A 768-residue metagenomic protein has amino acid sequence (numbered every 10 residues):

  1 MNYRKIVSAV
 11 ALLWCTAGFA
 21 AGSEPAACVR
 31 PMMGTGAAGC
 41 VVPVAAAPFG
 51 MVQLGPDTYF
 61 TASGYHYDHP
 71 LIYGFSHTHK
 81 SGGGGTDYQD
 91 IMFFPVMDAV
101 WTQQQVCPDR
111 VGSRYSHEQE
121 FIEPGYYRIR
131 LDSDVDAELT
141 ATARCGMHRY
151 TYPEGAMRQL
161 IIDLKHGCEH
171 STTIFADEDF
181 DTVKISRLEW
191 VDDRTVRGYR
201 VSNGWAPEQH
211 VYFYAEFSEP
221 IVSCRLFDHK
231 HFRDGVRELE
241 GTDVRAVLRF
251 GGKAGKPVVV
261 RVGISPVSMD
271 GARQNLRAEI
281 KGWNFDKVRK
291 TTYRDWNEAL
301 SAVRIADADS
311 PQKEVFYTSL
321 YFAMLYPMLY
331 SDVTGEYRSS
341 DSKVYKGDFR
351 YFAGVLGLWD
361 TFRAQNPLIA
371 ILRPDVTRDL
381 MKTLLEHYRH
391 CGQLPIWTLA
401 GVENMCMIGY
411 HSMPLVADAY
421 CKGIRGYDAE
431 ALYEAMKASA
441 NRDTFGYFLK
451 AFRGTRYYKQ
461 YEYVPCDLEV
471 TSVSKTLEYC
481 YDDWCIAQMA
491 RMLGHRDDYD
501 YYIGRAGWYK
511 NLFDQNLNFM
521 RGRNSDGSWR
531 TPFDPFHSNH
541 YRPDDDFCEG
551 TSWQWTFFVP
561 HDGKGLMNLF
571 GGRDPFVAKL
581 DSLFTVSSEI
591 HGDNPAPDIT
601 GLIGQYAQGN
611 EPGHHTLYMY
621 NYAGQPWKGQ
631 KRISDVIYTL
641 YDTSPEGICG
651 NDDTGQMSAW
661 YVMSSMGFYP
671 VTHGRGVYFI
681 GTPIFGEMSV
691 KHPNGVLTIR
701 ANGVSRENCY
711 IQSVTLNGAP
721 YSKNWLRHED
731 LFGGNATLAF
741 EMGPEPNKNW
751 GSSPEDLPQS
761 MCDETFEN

Functional and structural regions predicted by a protein language model:
M1-S8: Bacterial N-terminal signal peptides that target proteins for export
S8-A17: Bacterial N-terminal signal peptides
A21-N366, A370-P414, Y420-L477, C485-N511 (+9 more regions): Accessory carbohydrate-recognition regions in carbohydrate-active enzymes
D482: ATP-dependent phospho-/nucleotidyl transfer catalytic cores
V690-H692: Extracellular/periplasmic, surface-exposed regions of secreted and cell-surface proteins
Y710: Extracellular attachment/recognition segments
